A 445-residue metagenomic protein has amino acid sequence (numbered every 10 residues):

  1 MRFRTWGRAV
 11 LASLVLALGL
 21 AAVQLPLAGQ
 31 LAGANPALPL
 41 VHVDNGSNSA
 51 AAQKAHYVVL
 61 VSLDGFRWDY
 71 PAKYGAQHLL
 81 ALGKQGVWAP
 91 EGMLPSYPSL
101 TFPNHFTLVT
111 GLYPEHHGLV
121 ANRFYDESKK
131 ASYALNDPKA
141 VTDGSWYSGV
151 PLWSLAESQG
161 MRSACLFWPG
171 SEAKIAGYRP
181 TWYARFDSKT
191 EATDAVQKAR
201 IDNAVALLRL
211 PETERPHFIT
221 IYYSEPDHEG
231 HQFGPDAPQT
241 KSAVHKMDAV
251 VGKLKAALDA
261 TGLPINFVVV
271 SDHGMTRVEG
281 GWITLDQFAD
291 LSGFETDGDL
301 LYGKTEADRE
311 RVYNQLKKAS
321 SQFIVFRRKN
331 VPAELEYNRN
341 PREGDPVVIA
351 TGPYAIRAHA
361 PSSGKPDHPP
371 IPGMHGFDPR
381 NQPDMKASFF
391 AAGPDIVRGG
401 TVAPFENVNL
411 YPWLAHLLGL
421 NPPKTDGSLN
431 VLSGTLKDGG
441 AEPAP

Functional and structural regions predicted by a protein language model:
V10-P26: Bacterial N-terminal signal peptides
A22-V41: Signal peptide processing junction and immediate N-terminal pro/mature segment of secreted/exported proteins
N35-A55, W68-S158, K174: Active-site nucleophile/metal-coordination loop of metallo-enzymes that catalyze phosphate/sulfate and related
K54-V59, Q85-A89, S158-A164, T213-I219 (+4 more regions): Loop/turn elements at helix/coil->beta-strand transitions in domains of secreted/extracellular proteins
L60, H78, K246-L285: Metal-dependent active-site segment of extracytoplasmic phospho-/sulfohydrolases and closely related
L112-G234, S321: His/Asp/Glu-rich, glycine-adjacent segments that coordinate divalent cations and/or stabilize oxyanion chemistry on
G149, T296-T401, F405-H416: Active-site neighborhoods of enzymes that stabilize oxyanions during catalysis
D194-R209, I219, P226-F267, R311 (+1 more regions): A long, amphipathic alpha-helix that forms part of the scaffold/cap immediately adjacent to metal-dependent active
